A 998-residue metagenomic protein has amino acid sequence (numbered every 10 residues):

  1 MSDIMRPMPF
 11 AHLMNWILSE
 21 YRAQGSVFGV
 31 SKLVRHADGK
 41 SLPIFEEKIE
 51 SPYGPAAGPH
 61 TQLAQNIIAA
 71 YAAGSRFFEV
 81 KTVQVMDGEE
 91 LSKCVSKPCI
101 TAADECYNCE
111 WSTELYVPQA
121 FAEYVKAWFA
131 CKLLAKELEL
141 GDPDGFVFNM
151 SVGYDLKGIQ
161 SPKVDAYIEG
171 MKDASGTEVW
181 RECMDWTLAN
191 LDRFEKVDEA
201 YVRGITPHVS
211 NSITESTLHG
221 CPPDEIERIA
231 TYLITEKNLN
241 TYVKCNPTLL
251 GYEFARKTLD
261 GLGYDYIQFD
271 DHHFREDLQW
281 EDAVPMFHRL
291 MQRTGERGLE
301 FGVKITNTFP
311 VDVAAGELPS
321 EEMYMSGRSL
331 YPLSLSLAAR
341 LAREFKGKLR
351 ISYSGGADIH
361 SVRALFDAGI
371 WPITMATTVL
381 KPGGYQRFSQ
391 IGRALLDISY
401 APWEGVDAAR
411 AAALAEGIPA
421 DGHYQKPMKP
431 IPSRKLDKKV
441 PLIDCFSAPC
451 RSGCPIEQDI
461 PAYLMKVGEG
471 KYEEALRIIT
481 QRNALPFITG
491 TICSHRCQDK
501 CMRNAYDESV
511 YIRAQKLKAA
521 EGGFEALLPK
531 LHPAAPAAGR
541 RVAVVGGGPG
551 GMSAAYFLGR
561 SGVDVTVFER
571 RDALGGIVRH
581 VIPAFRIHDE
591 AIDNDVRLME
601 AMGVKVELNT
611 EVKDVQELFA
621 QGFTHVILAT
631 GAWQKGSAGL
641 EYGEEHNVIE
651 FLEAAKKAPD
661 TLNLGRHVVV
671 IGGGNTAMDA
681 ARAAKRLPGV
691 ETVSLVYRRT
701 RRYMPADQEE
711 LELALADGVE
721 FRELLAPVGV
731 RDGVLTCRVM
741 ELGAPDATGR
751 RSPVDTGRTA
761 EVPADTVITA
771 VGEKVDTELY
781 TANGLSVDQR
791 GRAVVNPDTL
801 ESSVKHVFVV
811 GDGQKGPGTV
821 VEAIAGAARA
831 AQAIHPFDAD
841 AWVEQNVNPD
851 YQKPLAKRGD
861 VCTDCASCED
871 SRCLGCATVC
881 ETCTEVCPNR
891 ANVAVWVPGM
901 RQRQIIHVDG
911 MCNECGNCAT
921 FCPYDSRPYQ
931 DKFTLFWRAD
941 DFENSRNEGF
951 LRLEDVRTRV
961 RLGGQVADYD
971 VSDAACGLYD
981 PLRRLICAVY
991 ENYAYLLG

Functional and structural regions predicted by a protein language model:
A23-D38, G251-G347, P382-Y400, Y642-G643: Glycine/Thr-rich beta-alpha phosphate-binding loop at enzyme active sites
R76-M86, P247, A364-I391: Glycine-rich phosphate-binding active-site loops on the catalytic face of alpha/beta enzymes
E89-Y107, L380-E404: C-terminal helical cap(s) of enzyme catalytic domains, especially alpha/beta-barrels
S433-G453, A475-H495, L527-A543, R579-H580 (+8 more regions): Ferredoxin-like iron-sulfur electron-transfer modules
A448-E469, G490-A520, T566, R570-A573 (+3 more regions): Iron-sulfur cluster-binding cysteine motifs and their immediate structural context in ferredoxin-like electron-transfer
A520-P536, N594-D614, K635-L687, D788-D798 (+1 more regions): Glycine-rich dinucleotide-binding loop and its adjacent helix/turn
G643-R666, P745-P817: FAD-site-proximal beta/loop scaffold in flavoenzymes
V810-D838: A conserved FAD-binding loop/helix module that cradles the flavin
